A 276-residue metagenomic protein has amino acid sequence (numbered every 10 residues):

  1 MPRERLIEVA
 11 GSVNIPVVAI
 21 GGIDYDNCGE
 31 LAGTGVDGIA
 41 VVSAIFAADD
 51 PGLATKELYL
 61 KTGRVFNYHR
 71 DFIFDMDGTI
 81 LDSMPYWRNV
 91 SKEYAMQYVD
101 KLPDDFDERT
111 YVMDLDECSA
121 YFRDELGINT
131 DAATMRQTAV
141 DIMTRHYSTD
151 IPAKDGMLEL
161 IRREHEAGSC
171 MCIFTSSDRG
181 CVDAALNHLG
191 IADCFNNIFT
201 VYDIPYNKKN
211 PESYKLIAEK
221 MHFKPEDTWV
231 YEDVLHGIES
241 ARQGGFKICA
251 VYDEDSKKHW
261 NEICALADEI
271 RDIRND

Functional and structural regions predicted by a protein language model:
M1-V18, L58-G63: Alpha-helix-loop-beta-strand connector modules within alpha/beta enzyme cores
G11-I20, C170, P225, G245-I248: Short beta-strand/loop segments at the ligand-binding rim of alpha/beta enzyme cores
S12, V18-A19, I23-I39: Catalytic cores of alpha/beta
G21, T79, T175-S177: Conserved phosphate-coupling serine/threonine residues in phosphotransfer and NTP-handling enzymes
A32-T55: Glycine-rich phosphate-binding active-site loops on the catalytic face of alpha/beta enzymes
A47-E57, R64-R70, R179, A184-D276: Asp-based, Mg2+/Mn2+-dependent phosphohydrolase catalytic module
H69-L158, R162-A167: N-terminal helical cap/lid subdomain that shapes the substrate entry/recognition surface in HAD-like hydrolases
L160-L186, A241: Substrate-recognition element of Asp-dependent hydrolases with the DxDx(T/V) motif
